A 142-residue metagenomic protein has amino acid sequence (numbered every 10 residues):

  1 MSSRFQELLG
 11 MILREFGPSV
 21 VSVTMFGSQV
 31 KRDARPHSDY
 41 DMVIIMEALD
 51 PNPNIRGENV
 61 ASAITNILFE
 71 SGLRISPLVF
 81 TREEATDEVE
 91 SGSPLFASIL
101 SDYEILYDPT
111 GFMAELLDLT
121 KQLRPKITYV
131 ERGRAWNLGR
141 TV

Functional and structural regions predicted by a protein language model:
M1-S19, V30-P36, E47-V142: Catalytic core of pol beta-like nucleotidyltransferases
F26-S28: Glycine-rich beta-strand-to-loop/alpha-helix junction loops that act as flexible
D41-I44: Short beta-strand->loop micro-motif that forms the acidic, two-metal-ion catalytic signature in nucleotide-processing
